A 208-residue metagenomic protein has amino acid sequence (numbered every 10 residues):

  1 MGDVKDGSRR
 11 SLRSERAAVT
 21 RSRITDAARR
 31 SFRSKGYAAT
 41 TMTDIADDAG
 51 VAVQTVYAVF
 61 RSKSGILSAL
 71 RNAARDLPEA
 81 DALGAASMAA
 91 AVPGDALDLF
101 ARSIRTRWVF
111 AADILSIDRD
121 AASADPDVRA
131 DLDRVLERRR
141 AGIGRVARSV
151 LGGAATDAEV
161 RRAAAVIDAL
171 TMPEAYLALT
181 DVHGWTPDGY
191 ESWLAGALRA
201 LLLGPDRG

Functional and structural regions predicted by a protein language model:
M1-V19: N-terminal intrinsically disordered/low-complexity leader segments
G2, V150-A197, P205-G208: Hydrophobic/aromatic-rich alpha-helical bundle segments in the mid-to-C-terminal region
R23, A27, S31-G65, A69: Helix-turn-helix
R23, T43-D44, V59, D131 (+3 more regions): Ligand-binding pocket scaffold of soluble enzyme catalytic domains
M42, R71-P78: Short, basic, alpha-helical segments at the C-terminal edge of helix-turn-helix-like DNA-binding modules
A69, A82-V109, D113: Hydrophobic alpha-helical connector segments
R105-I117, P126-A154, R161-A165, S192 (+1 more regions): Amphipathic alpha-helical packing segments from all-alpha helical-bundle domains
